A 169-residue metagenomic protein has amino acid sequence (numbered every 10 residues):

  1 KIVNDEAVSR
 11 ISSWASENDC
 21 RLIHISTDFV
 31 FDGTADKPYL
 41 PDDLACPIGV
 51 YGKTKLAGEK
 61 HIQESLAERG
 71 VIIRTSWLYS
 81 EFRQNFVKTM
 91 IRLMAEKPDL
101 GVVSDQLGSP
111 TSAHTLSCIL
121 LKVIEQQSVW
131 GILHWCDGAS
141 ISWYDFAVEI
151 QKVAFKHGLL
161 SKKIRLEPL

Functional and structural regions predicted by a protein language model:
K1, G33-K37, R83-Q84: Conserved catalytic-core motifs of eukaryotic protein kinase domains, centered on the activation segment
K1-I23: NAD(P)-cofactor binding segment of oxidoreductase domains
V3, G49, G108-T111, I141: Residue-level signal for the nucleotide or nucleotide-sugar donor/cofactor binding architecture
S13, E17, C46-V71: Active-site Tyr-X1-5-Lys
L22-T27, D32, I73-T75: SDR active-site strand-loop-helix element
D28-G49: Active-site "gating" loop of Rossmann-like NAD(P)-dependent oxidoreductase/epimerase domains
K60-K122: NAD(P)-dependent short-chain dehydrogenase/reductase
I119, Q126-L169: Mid/C-terminal beta-alpha module of Rossmann-like enzyme folds, strongest in SDR-family dehydrogenases/epimerases
